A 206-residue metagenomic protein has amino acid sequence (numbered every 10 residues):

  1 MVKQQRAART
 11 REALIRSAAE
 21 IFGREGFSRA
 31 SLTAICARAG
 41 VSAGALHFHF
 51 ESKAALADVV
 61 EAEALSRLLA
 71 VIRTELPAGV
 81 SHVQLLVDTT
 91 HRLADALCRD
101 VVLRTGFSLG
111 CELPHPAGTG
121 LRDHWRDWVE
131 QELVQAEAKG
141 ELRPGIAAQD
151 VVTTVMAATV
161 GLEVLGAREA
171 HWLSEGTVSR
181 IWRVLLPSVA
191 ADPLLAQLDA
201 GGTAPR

Functional and structural regions predicted by a protein language model:
M1-E25, R29-R38, A54-V59: Basic, helix-initiating cap at the start of DNA-binding domains
S28, L142-R143: Conserved hydrophobic residue
A39-F50: Short hydrophobic/aromatic patch on the recognition helix
F50, V60-E61: DNA major-groove recognition helix of helix-turn-helix
V59, A70-R99, A148: Hydrophobic alpha-helical connector segments
H91-L142, V164: Short secondary-structure transition hinges
R92-D95, P144-G166, L173-S188, G201-A204: Hydrophobic alpha-helical segments that form the core of small-molecule binding pockets and/or dimer interfaces
D123-K139, R168-R206: C-terminal peripheral helix-coil segments that are non-catalytic and often amphipathic
